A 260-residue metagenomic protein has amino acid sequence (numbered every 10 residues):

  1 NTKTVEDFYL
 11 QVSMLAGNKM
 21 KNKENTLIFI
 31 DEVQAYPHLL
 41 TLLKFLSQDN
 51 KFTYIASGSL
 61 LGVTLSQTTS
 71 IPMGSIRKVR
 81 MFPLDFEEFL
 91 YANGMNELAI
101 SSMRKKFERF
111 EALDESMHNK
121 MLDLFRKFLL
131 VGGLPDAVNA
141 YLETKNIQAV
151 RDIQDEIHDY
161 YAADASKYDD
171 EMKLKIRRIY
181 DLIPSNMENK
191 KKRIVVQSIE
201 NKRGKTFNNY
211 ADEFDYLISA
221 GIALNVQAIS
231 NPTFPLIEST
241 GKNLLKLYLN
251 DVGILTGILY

Functional and structural regions predicted by a protein language model:
N1-E24: Short glycine-rich substrate-engagement loop in P-loop NTPases that contacts/grips substrate
T2-T4, V33-L43, S66-Q67: Conserved ATPase-coupling elements of RecA-like P-loop NTPase cores
M20-L39: Conserved P-loop NTPase "ATPase switch" module shared by AAA+ and STAND
F29, T53-S59, R80, F89: Structural recognition of the conserved hydrophobic beta-strand(s) that form the central parallel beta-sheet of P-loop
E32, S57-L61, F82-L84, S230 (+1 more regions): A short beta-strand-to-loop transition that corresponds to the Sensor-1 phosphate-sensing loop of AAA+ P-loop ATPases
Q48-T69: Sensor-1/coupling segment of RecA-like P-loop NTPase cores
Q67-E188: Interdomain motor-coupling "hinge/lid" segment immediately C-terminal to the ATP-binding subdomain of NTP-driven enzymes
N139-Y260: Accessory nucleic acid-recognition modules appended to NTPase machines
